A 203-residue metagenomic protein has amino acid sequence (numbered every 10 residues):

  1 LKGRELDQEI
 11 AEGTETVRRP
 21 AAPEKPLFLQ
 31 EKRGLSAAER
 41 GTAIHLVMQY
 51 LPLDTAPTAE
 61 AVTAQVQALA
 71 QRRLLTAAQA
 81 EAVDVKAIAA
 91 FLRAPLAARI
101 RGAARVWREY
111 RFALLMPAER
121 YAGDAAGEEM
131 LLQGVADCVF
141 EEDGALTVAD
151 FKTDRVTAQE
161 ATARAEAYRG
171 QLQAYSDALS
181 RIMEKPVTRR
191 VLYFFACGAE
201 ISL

Functional and structural regions predicted by a protein language model:
L1-L203: Structural signature of nuclease core domains in nucleic-acid processing machines
